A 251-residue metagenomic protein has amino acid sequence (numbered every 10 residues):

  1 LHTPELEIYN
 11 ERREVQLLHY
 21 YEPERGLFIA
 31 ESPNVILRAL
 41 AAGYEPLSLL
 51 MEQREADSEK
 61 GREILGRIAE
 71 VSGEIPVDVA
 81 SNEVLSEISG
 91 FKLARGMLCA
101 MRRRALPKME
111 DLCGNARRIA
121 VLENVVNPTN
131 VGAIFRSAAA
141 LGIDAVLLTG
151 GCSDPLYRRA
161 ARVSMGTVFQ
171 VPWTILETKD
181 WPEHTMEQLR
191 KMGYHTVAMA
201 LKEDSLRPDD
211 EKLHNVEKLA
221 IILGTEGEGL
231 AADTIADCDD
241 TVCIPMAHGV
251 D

Functional and structural regions predicted by a protein language model:
L1-G66, C152-S153: Boundary-proximal intrinsically disordered activation/regulatory segments immediately upstream of a helical core
L40, A69, R190-K191: Anion (oxyanion) recognition and catalysis
R54-A56, N82-V84, G151-S153, T178-K179 (+2 more regions): Short, acidic/turn-prone active-site loops that include or flank metal/cofactor- and phosphate-binding residues
L65-A94: Glycine/small-residue-rich loop that forms an oxyanion/phosphate-binding "nest" at active or ligand-binding sites
E74, D78-V79, E83, A105-D204 (+1 more regions): RNA substrate-binding interface of SAM-dependent RNA methyltransferases
M97-C99, S137-L141, P155-V168, A232-D251: Structured adenosyl-cofactor binding patch, chiefly the S-adenosyl-L-methionine
V197-V250: Active-site/ligand-binding-proximal alpha/beta "capping" segment
